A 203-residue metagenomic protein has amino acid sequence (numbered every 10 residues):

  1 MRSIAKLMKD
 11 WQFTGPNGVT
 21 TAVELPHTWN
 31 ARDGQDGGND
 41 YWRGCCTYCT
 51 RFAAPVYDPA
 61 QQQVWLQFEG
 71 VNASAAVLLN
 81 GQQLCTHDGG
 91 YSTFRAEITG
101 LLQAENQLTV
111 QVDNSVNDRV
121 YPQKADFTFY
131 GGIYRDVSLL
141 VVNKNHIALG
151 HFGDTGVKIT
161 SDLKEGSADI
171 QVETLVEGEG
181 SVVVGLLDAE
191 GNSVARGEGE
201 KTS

Functional and structural regions predicted by a protein language model:
R2-D40: N-terminal structural segment of carbohydrate-active enzymes
S3-K6, W11-P16, R43-G150, D154 (+3 more regions): Accessory beta-strand-rich segments of carbohydrate-active enzymes
T20-V23, I147, V157-I159: Short clusters of hydrophobic/aromatic residues that line enzyme substrate/ligand-binding pockets
V23, T86-H87, R196-G197: Short capping micro-motif at the N-terminus of alpha-helices
Q62-V64, G166-V172: Structural beta-strand segments of beta-rich domains
K158-A168: Short, solvent-exposed loop/linker segments at the N-terminal edge of repeated beta-sheet extracellular domains
V172-E173, G185: Beta-strand-rich structural segments
S193-S203: Intrinsically disordered, low-complexity Pro/Gly/Ser/Thr-rich segments with frequent PxxP/GP/PP motifs and embedded
